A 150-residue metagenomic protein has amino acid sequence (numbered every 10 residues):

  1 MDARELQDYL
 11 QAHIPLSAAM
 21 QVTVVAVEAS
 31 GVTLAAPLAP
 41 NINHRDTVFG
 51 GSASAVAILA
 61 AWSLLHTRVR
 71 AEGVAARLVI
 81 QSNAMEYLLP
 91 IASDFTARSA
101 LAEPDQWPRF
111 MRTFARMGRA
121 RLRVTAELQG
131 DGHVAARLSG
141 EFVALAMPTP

Functional and structural regions predicted by a protein language model:
M1-P15: Extreme N-terminal tail/first-helix region
H13-A19, E72-R77: Short secondary-structure junctions
L16-V48: Catalytic strand-loop segment that frames the active site of acyl-thioester-processing enzymes
A18-V22, Q81-Y87, R109-M111: Short structured motifs
L34, Q81-N83, A97, L122-V124 (+1 more regions): Hydrophobic residues positioned within well-ordered beta-strands of beta-sheet architectures
P37-W62, V74-A75: Hot-dog-fold acyl-thioester-processing enzymes
L64-P104: Hydrophobic beta-strand-centered segment that forms part of the acyl-chain substrate-binding groove
I91-A92, A102-P150: HotDog/MaoC-like acyl-thioester-processing domains
